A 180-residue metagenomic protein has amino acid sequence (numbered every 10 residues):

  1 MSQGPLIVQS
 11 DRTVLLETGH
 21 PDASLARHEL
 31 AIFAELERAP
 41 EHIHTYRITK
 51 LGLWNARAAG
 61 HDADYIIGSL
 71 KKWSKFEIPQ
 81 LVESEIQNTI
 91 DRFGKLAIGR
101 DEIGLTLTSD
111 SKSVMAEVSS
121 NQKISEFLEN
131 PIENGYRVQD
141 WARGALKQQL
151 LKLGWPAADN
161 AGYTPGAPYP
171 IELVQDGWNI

Functional and structural regions predicted by a protein language model:
M1-I180: Extended alpha-helical interface modules used as scaffolds for assembling large macromolecular complexes
